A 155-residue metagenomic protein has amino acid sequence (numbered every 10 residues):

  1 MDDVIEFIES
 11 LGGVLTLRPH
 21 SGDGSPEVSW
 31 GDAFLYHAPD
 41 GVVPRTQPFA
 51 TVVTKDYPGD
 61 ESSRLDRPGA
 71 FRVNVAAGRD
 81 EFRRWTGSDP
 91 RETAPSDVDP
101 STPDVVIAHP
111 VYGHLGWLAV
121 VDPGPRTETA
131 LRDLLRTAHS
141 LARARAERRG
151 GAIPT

Functional and structural regions predicted by a protein language model:
M1-T155: Charge-dense, helix-prone N-terminal extensions
